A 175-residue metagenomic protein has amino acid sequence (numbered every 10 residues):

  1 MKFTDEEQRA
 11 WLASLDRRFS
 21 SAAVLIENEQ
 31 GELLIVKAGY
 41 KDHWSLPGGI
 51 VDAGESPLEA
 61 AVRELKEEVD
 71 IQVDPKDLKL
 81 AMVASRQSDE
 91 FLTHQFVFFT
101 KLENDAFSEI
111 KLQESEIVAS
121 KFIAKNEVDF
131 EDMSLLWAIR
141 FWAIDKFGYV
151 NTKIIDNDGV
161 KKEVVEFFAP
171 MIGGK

Functional and structural regions predicted by a protein language model:
M1-A23, E29: Acidic, metal-coordinating catalytic segment for phosphate/diphosphate chemistry, firing primarily on the Nudix
S20-A22, G31, H94-F96, V118: Change "...and in nucleic-acid phosphodiester-cleaving endonucleases..." to "...and in nucleic-acid processing enzymes
I26-E27, I35, T100, F122: Conserved hydrophobic "DFG−1" position in protein kinase catalytic cores
N28-E67: Conserved Nudix-box catalytic region and its N-terminal flanking loop in Nudix hydrolases and closely related
D42-H43, S115-K175: Nudix hydrolase/Nudix homology domain
V51, A84, L102, I117 (+1 more regions): Hydrophobic pocket-lining residues within nucleotide cofactor-binding pockets
Q72-M82: A short coil-to-beta-strand element that immediately follows conserved catalytic motifs
A84-E109, K121, F141-I144: Active-site-adjacent beta-strand/loop module that shapes the phosphate/pyrophosphate-binding cleft
